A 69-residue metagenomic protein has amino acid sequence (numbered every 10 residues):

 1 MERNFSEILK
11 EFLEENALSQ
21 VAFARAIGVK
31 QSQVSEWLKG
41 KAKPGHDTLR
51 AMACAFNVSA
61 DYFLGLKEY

Functional and structural regions predicted by a protein language model:
M1-L18: A short, Lys/Arg-rich alpha-helix, primarily the initiator
R3, E11, E36, C54 (+1 more regions): Short, charged recognition helix plus adjacent turn of helix-turn-helix-like nucleic-acid-binding domains
L13, A24, A53: The alpha-helix within a helix-turn-helix
E14, G28, K39-K41, R50 (+1 more regions): Residue-level detection of the helix-turn-helix DNA-binding "recognition helix"
A17-E36: Short alpha-helical DNA-recognition segment
Q33, K43, Y62: Residues in the helix-turn-helix
D47-Y62: DNA major-groove recognition helix of helix-turn-helix/homeodomain DNA-binding modules
